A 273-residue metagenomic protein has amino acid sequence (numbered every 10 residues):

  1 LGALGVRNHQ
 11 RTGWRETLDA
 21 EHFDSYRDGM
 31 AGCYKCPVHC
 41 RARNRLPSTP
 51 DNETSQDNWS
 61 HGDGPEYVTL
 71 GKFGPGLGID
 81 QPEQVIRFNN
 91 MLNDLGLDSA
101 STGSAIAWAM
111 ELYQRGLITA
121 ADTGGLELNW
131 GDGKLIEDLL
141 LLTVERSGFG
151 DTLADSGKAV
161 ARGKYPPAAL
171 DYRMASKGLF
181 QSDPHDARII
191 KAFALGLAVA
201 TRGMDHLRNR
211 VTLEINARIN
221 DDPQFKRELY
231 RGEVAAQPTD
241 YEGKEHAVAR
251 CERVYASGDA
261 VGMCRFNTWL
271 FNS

Functional and structural regions predicted by a protein language model:
L1-S273: Extended C-terminal regions of large enzymes
